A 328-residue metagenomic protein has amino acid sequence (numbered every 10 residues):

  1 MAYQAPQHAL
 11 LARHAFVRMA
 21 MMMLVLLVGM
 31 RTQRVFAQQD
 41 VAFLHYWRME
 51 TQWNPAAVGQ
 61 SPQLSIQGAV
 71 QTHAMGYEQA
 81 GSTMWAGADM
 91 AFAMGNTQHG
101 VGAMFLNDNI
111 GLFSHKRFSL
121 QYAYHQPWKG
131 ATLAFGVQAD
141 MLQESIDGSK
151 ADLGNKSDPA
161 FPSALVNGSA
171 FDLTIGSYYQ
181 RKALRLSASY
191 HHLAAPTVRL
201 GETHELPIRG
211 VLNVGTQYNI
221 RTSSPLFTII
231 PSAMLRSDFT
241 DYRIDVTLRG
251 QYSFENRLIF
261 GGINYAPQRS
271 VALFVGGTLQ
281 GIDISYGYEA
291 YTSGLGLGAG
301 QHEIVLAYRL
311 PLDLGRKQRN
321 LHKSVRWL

Functional and structural regions predicted by a protein language model:
M1-A15: N-terminal secretory signal peptides that target proteins for export/translocation
M1-A2, V25, L186: Generic secretory/membrane-interface signal
P6-A9, Q33, V325: Residue-level detector of intrinsically disordered/flexible regions characterized by low predicted structural confidence
R18-R31: Bacterial N-terminal signal peptides
R31-A37: Sec/Tat signal peptide C-region and signal peptidase I cleavage site
Q38-L328: Subset of outer-membrane beta-barrel
